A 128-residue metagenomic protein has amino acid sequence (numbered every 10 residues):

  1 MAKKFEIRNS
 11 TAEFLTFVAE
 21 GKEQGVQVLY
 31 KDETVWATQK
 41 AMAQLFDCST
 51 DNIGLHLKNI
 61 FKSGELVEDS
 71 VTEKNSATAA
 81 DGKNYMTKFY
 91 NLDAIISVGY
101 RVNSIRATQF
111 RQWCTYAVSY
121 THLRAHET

Functional and structural regions predicted by a protein language model:
M1-Y120: An anion-engaging/catalytic patch
T121-T128: Conserved small/polar residues in nucleotide/adenosyl-binding loops
